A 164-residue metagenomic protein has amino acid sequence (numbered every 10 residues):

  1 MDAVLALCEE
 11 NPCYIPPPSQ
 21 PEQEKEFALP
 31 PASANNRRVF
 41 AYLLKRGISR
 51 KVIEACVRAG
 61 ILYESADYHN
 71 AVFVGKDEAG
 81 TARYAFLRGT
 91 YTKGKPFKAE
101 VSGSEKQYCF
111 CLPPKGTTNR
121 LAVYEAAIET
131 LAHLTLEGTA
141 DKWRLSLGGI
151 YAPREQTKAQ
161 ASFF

Functional and structural regions predicted by a protein language model:
M1-A6, A55-L62: Short, small/acidic-rich helices and loops at N termini and domain boundaries of DNA replication/processing enzymes
M1-K45: Non-catalytic accessory segments of DNA primases and related replication-initiation nucleases
D2, R50-E54, T81: Residue-level detector of intrinsically disordered, flexible termini and proteolytic processing junctions
C8, C13, C56, C109-C111: Generic recognition of cysteine residues
F40-R50, K76-E78: Serine endopeptidase catalytic core focused on the charge-relay Asp
R46-G60, T139-I150: Short, well-structured beta-strand/strand-turn elements
A66-F164: Phosphate-handling DNA/RNA-contact segment within nucleic-acid enzymes
